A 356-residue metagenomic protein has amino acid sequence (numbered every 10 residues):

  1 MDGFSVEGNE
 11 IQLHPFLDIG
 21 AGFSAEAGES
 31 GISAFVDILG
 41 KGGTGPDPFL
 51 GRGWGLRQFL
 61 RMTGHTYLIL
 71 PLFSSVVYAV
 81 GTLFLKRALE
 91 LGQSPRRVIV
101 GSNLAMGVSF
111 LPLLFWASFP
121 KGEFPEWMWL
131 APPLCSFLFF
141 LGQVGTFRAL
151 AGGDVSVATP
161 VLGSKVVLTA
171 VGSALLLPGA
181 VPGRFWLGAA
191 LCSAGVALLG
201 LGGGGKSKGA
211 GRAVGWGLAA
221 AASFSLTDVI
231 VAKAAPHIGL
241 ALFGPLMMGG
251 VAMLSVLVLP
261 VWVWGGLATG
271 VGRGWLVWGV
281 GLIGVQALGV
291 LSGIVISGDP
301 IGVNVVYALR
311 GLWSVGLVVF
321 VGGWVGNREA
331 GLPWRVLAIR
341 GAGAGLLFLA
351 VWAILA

Functional and structural regions predicted by a protein language model:
G55-R96, S207-L242, G249, L276-S292 (+1 more regions): Glycine-/small-residue-enriched transmembrane alpha-helix faces in small-molecule transporters and effluxers
T66-S74, G101, L111-F115, K121-G145 (+4 more regions): Loop-to-transmembrane-helix transition segments
V76-L85, E90-L141, L191-A194, F243-G265 (+2 more regions): Transmembrane alpha-helices of multi-pass small-molecule transport proteins
L91-R97, G145-V161, P236-L242, L288-G311: Structural motif at transmembrane-helix junctions in multi-pass transporters
G107-P125, V171, L175, V196-K206 (+5 more regions): Membrane-interface helix-cap regions at the ends of transmembrane helices in multi-pass membrane proteins
F110, S164, V171-A174, R184-G203 (+2 more regions): Hydrophobic transmembrane alpha-helices of multi-pass small-molecule transport proteins
